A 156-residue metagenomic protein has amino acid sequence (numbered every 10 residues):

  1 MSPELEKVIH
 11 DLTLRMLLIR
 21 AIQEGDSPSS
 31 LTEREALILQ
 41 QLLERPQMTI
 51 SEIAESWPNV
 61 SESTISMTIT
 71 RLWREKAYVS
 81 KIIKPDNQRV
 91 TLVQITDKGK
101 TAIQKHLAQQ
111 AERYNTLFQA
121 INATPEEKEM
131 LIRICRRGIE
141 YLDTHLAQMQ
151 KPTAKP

Functional and structural regions predicted by a protein language model:
M1-E33: N-terminal leader segment of winged-helix/HTH proteins
K7, D11, L37, M130-R137: Amphipathic alpha-helical interaction segments
T13-M16, R20, K76, I139-D143: A structural signal for well-ordered alpha-helices, especially hydrophobic packing surfaces of coiled-coils
A21-T64: N-terminal helix-turn-helix DNA-binding core of bacterial DNA-binding proteins
T68-R71: Residues within the DNA-recognition helix of helix-turn-helix
W73-E129: Charged, amphipathic alpha-helical coiled-coil/dimerization segments
A108, E112-P156: Terminal interaction helix/tail motif
